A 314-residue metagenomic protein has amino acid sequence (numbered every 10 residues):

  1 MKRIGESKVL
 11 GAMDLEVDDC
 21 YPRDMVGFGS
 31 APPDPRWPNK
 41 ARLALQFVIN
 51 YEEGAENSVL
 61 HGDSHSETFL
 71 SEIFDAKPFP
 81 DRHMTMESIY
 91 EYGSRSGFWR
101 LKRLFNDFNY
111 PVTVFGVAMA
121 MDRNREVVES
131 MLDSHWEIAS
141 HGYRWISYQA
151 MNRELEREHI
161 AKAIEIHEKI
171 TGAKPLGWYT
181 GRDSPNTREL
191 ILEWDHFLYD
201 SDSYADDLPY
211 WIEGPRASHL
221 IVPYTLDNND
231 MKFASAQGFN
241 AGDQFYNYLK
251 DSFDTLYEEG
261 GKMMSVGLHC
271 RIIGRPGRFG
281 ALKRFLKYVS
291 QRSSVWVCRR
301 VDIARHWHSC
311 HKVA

Functional and structural regions predicted by a protein language model:
K2-L220, F245-V266, I272-A314: Catalytic alpha-helical scaffold of carbohydrate-active enzymes acting on polysaccharides/glycoconjugates
Q149-A150, K232-A236: Short acidic, glycine/proline-rich loop/turn micro-motifs
G214-F233: A structural motif
A236-Q237, A314: Short glycine/proline- and charge-enriched loop/turn segments that cap or connect secondary-structure elements
